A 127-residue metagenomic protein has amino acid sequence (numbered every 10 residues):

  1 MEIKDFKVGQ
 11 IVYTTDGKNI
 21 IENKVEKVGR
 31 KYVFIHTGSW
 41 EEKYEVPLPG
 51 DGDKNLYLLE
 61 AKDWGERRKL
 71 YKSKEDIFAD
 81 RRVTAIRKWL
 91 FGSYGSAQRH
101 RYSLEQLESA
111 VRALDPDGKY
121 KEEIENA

Functional and structural regions predicted by a protein language model:
M1-G17: Short coil-to-beta transition motif at edge beta-strands of beta-rich domains
D5, Y13, V25, V46-L48 (+1 more regions): Compositionally biased, low-complexity repeat tracts
N19-R30: Short beta-strand-centered aromatic/proline hotspots
K31-S39: Short, solvent-exposed secondary-structure boundary/capping segments
S39-R112, P116-G118, E122-A127: Intrinsically disordered, low-complexity, charged/polar segments
